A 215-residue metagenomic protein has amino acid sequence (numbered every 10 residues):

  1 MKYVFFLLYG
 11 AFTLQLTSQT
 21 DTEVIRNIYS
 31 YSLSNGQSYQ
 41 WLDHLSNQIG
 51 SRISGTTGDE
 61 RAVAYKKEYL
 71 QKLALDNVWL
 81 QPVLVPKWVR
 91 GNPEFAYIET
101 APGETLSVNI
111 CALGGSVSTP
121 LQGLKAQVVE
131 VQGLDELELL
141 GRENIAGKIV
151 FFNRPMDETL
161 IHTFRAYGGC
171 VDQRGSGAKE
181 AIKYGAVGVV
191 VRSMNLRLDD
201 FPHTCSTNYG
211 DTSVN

Functional and structural regions predicted by a protein language model:
M1-D21: Bacterial Sec-dependent N-terminal signal peptides
T20-T56, P93, F201-C205: N-terminal capping segment at the start of a domain
E23, N27, Q37-Q40, H44 (+3 more regions): Extracytoplasmic/secreted proteins, especially bacterial periplasmic and envelope-associated proteins
S32-Q40, I53-A64, G123, G168-S176: Soluble non-cytosolic domains of exported or imported proteins
D43, N47-I161, V214: Noncatalytic luminal/extracellular "stalk/propeptide" segments of secretory-pathway proteins
G133-F201: A conserved hydrophobic secondary-structure block that centers on an alpha-helix together with its immediately flanking
L196-N215: Short acidic, glycine/proline-enriched helix-loop-strand junctions
